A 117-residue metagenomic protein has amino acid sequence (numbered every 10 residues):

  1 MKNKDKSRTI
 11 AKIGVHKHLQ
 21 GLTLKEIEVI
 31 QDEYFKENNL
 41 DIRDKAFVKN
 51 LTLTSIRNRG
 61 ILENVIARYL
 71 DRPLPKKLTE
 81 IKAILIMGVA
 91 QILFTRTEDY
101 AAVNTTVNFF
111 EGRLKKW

Functional and structural regions predicted by a protein language model:
M1-W117: Class I Rossmann-like S-adenosyl-L-methionine
